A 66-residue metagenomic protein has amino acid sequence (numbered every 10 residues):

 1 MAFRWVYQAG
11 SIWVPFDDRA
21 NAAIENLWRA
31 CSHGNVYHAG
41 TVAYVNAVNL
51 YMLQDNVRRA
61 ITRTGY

Functional and structural regions predicted by a protein language model:
M1-Y66: Eukaryote-biased intrinsically disordered, low-complexity acidic regions enriched in Ser/Thr/Pro
